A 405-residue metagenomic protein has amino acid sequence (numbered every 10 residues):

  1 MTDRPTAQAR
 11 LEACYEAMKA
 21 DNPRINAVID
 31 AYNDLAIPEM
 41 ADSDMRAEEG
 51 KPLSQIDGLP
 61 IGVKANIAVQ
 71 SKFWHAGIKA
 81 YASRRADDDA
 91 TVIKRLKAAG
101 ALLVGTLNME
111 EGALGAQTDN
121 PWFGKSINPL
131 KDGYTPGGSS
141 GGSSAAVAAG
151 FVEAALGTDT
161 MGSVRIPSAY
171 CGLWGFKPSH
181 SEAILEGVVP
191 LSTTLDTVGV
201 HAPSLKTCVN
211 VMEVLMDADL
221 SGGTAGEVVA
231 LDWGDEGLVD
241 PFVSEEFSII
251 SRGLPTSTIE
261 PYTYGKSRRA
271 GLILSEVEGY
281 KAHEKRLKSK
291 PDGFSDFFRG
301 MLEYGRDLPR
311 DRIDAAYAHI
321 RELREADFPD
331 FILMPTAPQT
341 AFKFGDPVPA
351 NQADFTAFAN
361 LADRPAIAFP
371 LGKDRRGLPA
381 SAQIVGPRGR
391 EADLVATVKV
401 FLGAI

Functional and structural regions predicted by a protein language model:
M1-K51, V214-A353, L361, G389 (+1 more regions): Amidase signature
M1-T160: Gly/Ser-rich catalytic/binding loops embedded in alpha/beta enzyme cores
M1-T2, G62, A80-R84, D196-P203 (+1 more regions): Short, well-ordered beta-strand elements within core beta-sheets of diverse protein domains
L11-E12, A20, R24, A148-A149 (+4 more regions): Structural helix-boundary/capping segments
K72-F73, A113-G115, I166, D240-P241 (+3 more regions): Short glycine-/acidic-enriched loop or helix-start segments at secondary-structure transitions that form or flank
F73, F358-N360: Conserved short alpha-helical elements in the N-terminal third of ANL/AMP-binding
L102, E153-A154, G199, D330-I332: Short, Asp-centered acidic motifs that coordinate Mg2+ and/or phosphate in catalytic or ligand-binding sites
P121-G124, C171-G175, I273-V277, N351 (+1 more regions): Short, hinge-like loop/turn segments at secondary-structure boundaries
